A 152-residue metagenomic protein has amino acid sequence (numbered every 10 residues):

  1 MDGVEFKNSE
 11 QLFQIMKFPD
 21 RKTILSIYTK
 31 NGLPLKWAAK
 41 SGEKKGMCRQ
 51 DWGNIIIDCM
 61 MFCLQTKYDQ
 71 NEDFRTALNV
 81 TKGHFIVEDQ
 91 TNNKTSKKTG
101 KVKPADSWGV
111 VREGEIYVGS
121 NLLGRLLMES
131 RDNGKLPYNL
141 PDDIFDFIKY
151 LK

Functional and structural regions predicted by a protein language model:
M1-K152: Charged, low-complexity intrinsically disordered segments
